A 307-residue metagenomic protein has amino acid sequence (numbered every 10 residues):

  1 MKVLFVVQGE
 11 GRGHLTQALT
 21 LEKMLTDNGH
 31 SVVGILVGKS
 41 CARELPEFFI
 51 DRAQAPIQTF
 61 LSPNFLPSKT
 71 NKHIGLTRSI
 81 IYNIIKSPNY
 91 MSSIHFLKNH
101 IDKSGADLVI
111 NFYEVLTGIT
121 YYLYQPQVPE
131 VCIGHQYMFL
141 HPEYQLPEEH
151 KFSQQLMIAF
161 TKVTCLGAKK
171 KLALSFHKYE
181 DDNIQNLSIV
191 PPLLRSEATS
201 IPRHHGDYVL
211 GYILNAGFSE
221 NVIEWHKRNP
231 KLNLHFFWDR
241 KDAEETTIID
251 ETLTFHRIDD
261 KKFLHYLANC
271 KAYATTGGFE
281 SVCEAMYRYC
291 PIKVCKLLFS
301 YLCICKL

Functional and structural regions predicted by a protein language model:
V7-L19: A short, glycine/small-residue-rich beta-strand->loop->alpha-helix junction that serves as a flexible
G9, D27-N28, V32-K86: Conserved nucleotide-sugar phosphate-binding/catalytic loop shared by glycosyltransferases and other
V37-R43, Y113-L116, S175-Y179, F236-E245: Short, polar loop motifs at secondary-structure junctions
E44, V109-Y124: An aromatic- and histidine-rich active-site surface loop
N71-L108, V115-L116: Conserved nucleotide-sugar donor-binding subdomain of glycosyltransferases
V109-F112, L264-I304: A donor-sugar binding/catalytic signature common to diverse glycosyltransferases and related nucleotide-sugar
Y124-I189: Active-site-proximal region of nucleotide-activated glycan assembly enzymes, centered on histidine/acidic-rich loops
L193-K271: Donor-nucleotide binding loops and adjacent catalytic segments primarily of GT-B fold Leloir glycosyltransferases
